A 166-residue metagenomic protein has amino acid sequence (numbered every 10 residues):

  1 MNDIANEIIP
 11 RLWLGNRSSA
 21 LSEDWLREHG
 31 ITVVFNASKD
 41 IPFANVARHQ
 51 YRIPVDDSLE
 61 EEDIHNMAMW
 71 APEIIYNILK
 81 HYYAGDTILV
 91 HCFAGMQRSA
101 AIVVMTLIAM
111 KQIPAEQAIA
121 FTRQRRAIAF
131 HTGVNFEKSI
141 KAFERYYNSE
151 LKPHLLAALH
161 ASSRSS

Functional and structural regions predicted by a protein language model:
M1-I88, A109-F143, Y147-E150: Cysteine-based protein phosphatase catalytic domain of the PTP/DSP
H81-V104: A phosphate-binding catalytic loop at a beta-strand-loop-alpha-helix junction that coordinates phosphoryl groups
L151-L156: Intrinsically disordered, low-complexity regulatory segments enriched in Ser/Pro/Gln/Gly
L159-S166: Intrinsically disordered, low-complexity regulatory segments in eukaryotic proteins
